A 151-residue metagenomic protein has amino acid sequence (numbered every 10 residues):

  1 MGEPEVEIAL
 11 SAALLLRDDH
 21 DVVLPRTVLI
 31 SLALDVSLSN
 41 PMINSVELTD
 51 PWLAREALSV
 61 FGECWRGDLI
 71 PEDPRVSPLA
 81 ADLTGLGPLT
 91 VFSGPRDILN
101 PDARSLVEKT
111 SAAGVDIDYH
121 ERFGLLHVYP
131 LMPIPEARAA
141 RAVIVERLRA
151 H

Functional and structural regions predicted by a protein language model:
M1-H151: Alpha/beta-hydrolase superfamily serine-hydrolase fold, recognizing
